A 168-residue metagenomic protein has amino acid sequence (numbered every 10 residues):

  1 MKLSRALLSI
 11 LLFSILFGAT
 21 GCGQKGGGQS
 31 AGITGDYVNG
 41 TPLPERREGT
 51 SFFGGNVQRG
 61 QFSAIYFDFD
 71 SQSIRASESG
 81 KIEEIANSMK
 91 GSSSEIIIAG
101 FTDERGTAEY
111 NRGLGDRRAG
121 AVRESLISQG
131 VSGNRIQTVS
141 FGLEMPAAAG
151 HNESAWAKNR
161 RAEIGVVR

Functional and structural regions predicted by a protein language model:
M1-S9: Bacterial N-terminal signal peptides that target proteins for export
L3-S4, S71, G106-E109: A short, structure-level motif marking secondary-structure boundaries and short turns
S4, G23, R123: Short-chain dehydrogenase/reductase
L12: Pyridoxal 5′-phosphate
I15, Q58, M89, Q129-V131 (+1 more regions): Generic structural signal for beta-strand residues in well-ordered domains
F17-G21: C-terminal motif of bacterial Sec signal peptides marking the signal peptidase cleavage site
G23-I96: Periplasmic peptidoglycan-binding/tethering modules of Gram-negative envelope proteins
F101-V167: Periplasmic OmpA-like peptidoglycan-binding domain that tethers envelope proteins to the cell wall
